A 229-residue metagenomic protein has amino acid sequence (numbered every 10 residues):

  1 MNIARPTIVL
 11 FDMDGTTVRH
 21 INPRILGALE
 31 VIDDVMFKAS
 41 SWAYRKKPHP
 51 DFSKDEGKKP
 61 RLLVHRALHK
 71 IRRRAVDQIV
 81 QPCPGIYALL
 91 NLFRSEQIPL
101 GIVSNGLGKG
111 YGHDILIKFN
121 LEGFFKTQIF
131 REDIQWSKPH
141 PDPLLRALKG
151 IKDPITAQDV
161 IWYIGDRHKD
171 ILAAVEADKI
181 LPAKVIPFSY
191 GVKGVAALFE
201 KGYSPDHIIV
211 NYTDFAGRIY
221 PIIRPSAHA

Functional and structural regions predicted by a protein language model:
M1-F52: Active-site neighborhood of HAD-like aspartate-dependent phosphohydrolases
D12-M13, V103, I164, F188: Short hydrophobic segments within beta-strands
P60-R73, F124-Q128: Short, basic/glycine-rich phosphate-binding loops at helix/coil junctions that contact nucleotide phosphates
R74-I102, H113: Short, acidic loop-to-helix structural element flanking the phosphoryl-transfer center in phosphate-processing enzymes
N105-W162, H168-A183: Substrate-recognition "cap/lid" segment bordering the active-site pocket of phosphatases
F119-E132, A197-P221: Structural recognition of alpha->loop->beta junctions
Y163-T213: Acidic, Mg2+-coordinating phosphoryl-transfer loop and its flanking beta/alpha structural elements, shared across
